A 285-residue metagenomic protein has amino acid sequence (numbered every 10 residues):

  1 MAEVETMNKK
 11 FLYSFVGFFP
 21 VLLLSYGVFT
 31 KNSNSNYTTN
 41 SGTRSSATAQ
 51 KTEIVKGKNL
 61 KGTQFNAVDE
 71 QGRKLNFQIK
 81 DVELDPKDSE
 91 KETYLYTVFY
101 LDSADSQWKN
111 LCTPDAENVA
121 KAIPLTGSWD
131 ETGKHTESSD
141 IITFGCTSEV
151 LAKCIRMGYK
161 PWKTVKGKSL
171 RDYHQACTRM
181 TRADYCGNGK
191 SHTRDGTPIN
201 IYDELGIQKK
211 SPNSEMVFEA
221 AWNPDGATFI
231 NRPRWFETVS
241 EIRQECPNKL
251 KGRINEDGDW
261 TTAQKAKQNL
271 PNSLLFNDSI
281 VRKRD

Functional and structural regions predicted by a protein language model:
M1-T6: Short, Lys/Arg-enriched N-terminal segments with co-localized hydrophobic residues within the first ~10-30 amino acids
M7-F29: Sec-dependent N-terminal signal peptides
Y26-N40: Signal peptide processing junction and immediate N-terminal pro/mature segment of secreted/exported proteins
K31, A49, I54-K56, L60: Aromatic-enriched hydrophobic runs in primary sequence
Y37-I54: Eukaryotic low-complexity, mixed-charge intrinsically disordered interaction/regulatory segments enriched in acidic
K56, K61, N66-D285: Long, compositionally biased low-complexity segments
